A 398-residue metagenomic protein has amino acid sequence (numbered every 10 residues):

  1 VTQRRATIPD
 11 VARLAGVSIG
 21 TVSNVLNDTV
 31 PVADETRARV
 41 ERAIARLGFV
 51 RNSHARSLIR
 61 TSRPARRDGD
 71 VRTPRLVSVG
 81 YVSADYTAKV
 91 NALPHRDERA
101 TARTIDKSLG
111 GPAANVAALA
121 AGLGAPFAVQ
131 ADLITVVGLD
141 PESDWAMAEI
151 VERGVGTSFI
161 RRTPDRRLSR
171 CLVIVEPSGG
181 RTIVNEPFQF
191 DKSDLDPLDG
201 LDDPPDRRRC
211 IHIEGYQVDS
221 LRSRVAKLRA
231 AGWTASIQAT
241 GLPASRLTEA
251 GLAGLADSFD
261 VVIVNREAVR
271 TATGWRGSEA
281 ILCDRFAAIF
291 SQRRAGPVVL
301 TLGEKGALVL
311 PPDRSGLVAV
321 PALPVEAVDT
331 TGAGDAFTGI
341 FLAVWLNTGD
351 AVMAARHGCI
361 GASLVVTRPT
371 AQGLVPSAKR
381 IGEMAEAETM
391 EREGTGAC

Functional and structural regions predicted by a protein language model:
V1-D70: N-terminal helix-turn-helix DNA-binding module of bacterial transcription factors
Q3-A6, L14, G277-C398: Conserved phosphate-binding/catalytic region of the ribokinase-like
I8, R39-E41, I59-D132, E326-A327 (+1 more regions): Glycine-rich phosphate/adenosyl-contacting loop at the front of the ribokinase-like
E98-R170, M384-T389: Substrate-binding N-lobe of the ribokinase-like
R162, V173-G215: Conserved phosphate-binding/catalytic loop of the ribokinase/pfkB sugar-kinase fold
R170-I174, T182, G306-L310: Short beta-strand scaffold segments in enzyme catalytic cores
R229-L317: Conserved phosphate/ATP/ADP-binding segment of small-molecule kinases
